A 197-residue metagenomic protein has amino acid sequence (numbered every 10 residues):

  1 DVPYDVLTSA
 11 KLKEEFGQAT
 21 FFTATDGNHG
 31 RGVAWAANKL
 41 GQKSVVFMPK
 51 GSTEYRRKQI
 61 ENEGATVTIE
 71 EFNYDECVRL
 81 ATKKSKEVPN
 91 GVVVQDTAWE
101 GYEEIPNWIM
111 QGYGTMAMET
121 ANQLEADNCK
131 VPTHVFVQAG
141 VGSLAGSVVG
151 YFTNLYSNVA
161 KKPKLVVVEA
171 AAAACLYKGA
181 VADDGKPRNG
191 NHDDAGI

Functional and structural regions predicted by a protein language model:
D1-F21, I105-Q123: Glycine-rich oxoanion-binding loops at beta->alpha junctions
P3-F22, R31-K84, L176-R188: Active-site-proximal loop->helix
D26-R31, A139-A145, A172: Gly/Ser/Thr-rich loops at beta-strand to alpha-helix junctions that form or flank small-molecule/cofactor-binding
G27-H29, A37, I60, T120 (+2 more regions): Buried hydrophobic positions in well-ordered alpha/beta secondary-structure cores of metabolic enzymes
V33-A36, L40, A145-Y156, P163: Short Gly/Thr/Asp-enriched flexible loops that form oxyanion-binding sites at enzyme active sites
Q42-Y55, H134, L155-A172: Short, acidic/small-residue loops that bind anionic groups at enzyme active sites
D75-T82, K86, N90-V93, A98-G101 (+1 more regions): Active-site/ligand-binding loops adjacent to catalytic centers
G91-Y156: Active-site/ligand-binding-proximal alpha/beta "capping" segment
